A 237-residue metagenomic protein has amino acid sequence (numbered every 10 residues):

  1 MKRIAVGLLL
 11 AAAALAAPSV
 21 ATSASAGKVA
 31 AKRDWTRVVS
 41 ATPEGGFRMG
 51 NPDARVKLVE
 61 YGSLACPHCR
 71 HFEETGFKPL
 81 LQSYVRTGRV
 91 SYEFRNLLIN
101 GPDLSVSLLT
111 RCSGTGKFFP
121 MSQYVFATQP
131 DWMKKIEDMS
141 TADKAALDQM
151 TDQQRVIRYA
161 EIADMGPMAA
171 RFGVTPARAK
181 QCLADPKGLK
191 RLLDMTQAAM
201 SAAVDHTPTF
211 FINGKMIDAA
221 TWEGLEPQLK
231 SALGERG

Functional and structural regions predicted by a protein language model:
K2-A5, T22-A31, S63, R155-G237: C-terminal cap of thioredoxin/glutaredoxin-like
K2-L104, T196, G234-G237: Extracytoplasmic thiol/disulfide redox context detector
A17, Q129-W132, G188-R191: A short hydrophobic/aromatic micro-motif that marks alpha-helical segments and, especially, helix-coil
A31-A41, M121-V125, D138, Q153-M165: Periplasmic c-type cytochrome electron-transfer domains
G50-A54, E93-F94, E137-D138, G166-A170 (+1 more regions): Short hydrophobic/aromatic-rich motifs at helix boundaries and adjacent loops
V59-Y61, D143-A146, G173-P176: A short alpha-helix capping/helix-coil boundary motif
L64, R70-V156: Structural alpha/beta surface segment adjacent to cysteine/selenocysteine redox centers across thiol/disulfide enzymes
